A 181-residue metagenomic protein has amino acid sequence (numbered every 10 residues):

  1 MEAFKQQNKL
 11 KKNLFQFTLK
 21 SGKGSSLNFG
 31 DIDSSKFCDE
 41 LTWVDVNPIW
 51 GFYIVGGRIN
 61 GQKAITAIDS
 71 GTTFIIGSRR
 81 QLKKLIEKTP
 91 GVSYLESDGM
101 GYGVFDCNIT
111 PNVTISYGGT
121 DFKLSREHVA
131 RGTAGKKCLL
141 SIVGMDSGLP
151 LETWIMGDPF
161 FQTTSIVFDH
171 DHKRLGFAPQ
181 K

Functional and structural regions predicted by a protein language model:
M1-K181: Active-site or ligand-binding cleft "flap/edge" segments
